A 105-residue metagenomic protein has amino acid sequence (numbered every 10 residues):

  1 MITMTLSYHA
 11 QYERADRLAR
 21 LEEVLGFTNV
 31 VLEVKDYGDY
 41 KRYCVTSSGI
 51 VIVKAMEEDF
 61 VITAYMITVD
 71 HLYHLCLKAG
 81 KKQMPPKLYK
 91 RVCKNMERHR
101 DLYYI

Functional and structural regions predicted by a protein language model:
M1-I105: Ribonuclease/tRNase effector modules and their secretory precursors
